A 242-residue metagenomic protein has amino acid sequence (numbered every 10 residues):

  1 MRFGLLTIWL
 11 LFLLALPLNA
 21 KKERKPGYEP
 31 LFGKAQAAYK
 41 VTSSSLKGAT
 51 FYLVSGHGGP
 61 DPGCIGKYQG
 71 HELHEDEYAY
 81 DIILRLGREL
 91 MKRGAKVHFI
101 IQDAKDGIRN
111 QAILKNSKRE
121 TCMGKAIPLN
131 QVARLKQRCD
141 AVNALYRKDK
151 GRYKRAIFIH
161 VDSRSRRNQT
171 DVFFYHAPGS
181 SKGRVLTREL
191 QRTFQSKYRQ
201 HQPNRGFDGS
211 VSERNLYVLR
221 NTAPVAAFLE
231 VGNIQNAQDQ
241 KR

Functional and structural regions predicted by a protein language model:
R2-L5, W9-L11, A15-R242: Catalytic-site microenvironment of enzymes that process N-acetyl-hexosamine-containing cell-wall polysaccharides
